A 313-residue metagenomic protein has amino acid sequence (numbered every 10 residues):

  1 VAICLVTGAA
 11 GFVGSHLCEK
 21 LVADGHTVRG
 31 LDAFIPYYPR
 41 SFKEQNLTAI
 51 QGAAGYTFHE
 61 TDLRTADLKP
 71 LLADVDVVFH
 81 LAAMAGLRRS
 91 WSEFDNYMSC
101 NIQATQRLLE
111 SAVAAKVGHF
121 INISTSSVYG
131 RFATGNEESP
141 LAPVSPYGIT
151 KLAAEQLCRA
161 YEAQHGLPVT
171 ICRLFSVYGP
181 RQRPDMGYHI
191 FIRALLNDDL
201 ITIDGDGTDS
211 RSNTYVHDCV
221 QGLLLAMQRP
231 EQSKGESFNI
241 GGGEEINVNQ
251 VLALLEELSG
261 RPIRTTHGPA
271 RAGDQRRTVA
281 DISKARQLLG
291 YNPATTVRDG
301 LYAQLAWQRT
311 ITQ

Functional and structural regions predicted by a protein language model:
V1-R173: N-terminal Rossmann-like NAD(P)+-binding domain of SDR-like oxidoreductases, especially those catalyzing
A2, V297-Q313: Amphipathic terminal alpha-helices
L17, L223-M227, L255, L301-Q308: Hydrophobic "lid"/C-terminal helical patch of Rossmann-like NAD(P)-dependent dehydrogenase/epimerase domains
S92, C100-Q103, S145, Q182 (+6 more regions): Residue-level signal for the nucleotide or nucleotide-sugar donor/cofactor binding architecture
E93, S111, F132, A194-D198 (+3 more regions): Generic structural signal for alpha-helix termini and adjacent loop/cap motifs
L152, V177-I190, N197-D199, D204 (+6 more regions): Glycine/proline-rich active-site loop of Rossmann-fold NAD(P)-dependent oxidoreductases
D206-T208, G235-F238, I246-A253, G260-R277 (+1 more regions): C-terminal "lid/loop" region of Rossmann-like NAD(P)-dependent oxidoreductases
V216, S237, G268-D299, A303: Conserved C-terminal active-site "lid" loop/helix of NAD(P)H-dependent oxidoreductases that clamps the redox cofactor
